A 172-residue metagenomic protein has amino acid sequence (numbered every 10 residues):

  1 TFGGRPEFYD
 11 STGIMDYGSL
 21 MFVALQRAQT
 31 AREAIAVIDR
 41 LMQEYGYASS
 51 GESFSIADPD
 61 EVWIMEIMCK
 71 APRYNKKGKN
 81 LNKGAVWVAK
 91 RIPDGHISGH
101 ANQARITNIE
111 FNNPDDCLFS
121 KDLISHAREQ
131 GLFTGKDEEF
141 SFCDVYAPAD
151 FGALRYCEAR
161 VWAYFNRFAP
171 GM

Functional and structural regions predicted by a protein language model:
T1-Q26, M65-M172: C-terminal, well-structured catalytic/ligand-binding subdomain of enzymes
G4, E44-S49, V62-M65: Secretory-pathway/luminal and periplasmic proteins that interact with or process carbohydrate-rich
I14-E52: A conserved hydrophobic secondary-structure block that centers on an alpha-helix together with its immediately flanking
R40, D60-V62, C69-A71: Short acidic/polar capping segments at secondary-structure boundaries
E52-A57, E61-M65, W87-V88: Short beta-strand scaffold segments in enzyme catalytic cores
